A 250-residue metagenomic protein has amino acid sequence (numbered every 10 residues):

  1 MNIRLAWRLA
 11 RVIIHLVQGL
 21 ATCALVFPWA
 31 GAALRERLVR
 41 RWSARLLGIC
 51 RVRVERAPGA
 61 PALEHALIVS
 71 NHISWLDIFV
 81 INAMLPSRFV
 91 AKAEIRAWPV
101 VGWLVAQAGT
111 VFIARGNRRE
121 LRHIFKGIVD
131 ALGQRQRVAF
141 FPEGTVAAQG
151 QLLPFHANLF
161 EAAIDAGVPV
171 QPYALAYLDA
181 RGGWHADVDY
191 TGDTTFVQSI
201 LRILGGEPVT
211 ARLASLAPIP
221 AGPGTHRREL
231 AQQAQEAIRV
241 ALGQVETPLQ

Functional and structural regions predicted by a protein language model:
M1-E55, W103-A108: A transmembrane-helix-recognition feature enriched in membrane-embedded lipid enzymes and envelope glyco-/phospholipid
L5-A6, V39-A93, L104-V105: Conserved H-X4-D acyltransferase segment
I49, R53-G59, I78, R119 (+4 more regions): Soluble, non-transmembrane catalytic domains of enzymes that act on hydrophobic metabolites at membranes
H65-L67, T110, R137-F141, P169 (+1 more regions): Residue-level preference for the first positions of well-ordered beta-strands
W75-G127, L132, Q136: Membrane-embedded segments
K92, I113, F141, Y173-A176: Generic beta-sheet signal
V100-G102, G150-T225, Q232-Q233: A cross-family acyltransferase "interaction/gating" segment
A131-F160: Catalytic-site beta-strand/loop segments enriched in glycine and acidic/polar residues
